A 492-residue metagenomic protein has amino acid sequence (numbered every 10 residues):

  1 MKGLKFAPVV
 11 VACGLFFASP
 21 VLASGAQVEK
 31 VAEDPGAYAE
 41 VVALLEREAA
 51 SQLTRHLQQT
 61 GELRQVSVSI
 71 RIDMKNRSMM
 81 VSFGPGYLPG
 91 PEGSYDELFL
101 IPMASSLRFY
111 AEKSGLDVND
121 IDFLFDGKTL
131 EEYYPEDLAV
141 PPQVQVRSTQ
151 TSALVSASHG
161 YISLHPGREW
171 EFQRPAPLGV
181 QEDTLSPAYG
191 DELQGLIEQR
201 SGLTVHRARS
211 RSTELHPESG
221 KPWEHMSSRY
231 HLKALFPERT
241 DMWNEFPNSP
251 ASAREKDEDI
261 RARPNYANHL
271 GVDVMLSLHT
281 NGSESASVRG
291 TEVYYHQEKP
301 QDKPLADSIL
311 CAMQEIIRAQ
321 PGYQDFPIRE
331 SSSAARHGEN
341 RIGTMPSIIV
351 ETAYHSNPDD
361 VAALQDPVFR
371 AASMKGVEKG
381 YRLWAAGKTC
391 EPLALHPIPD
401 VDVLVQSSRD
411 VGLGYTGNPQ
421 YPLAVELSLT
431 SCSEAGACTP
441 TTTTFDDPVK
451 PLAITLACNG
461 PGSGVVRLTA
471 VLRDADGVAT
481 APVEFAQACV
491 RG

Functional and structural regions predicted by a protein language model:
T54-G84: Short edge beta-strands and adjacent turn/loop segments
A104-E136: A short amphipathic beta-strand at an alpha->beta junction
V140-P264: Active-site histidine-acidic residue metal-binding/catalytic motifs, centered on HxH/HExxH-like signatures
R168-L178, N281-D307: A short, glycine/acidic-enriched catalytic loop
S277-R289, Y294-Y295, D325-E391: Active-site-adjacent mobile loop/cap segments within catalytic or ligand-binding domains
L383-S407, A437, G492: Short, compositionally biased P/S/T/A/G/V-rich stretches that sit at domain boundaries
I398-D400, S431-P451: Low-complexity "stalk/linker" and mucin-like segments enriched in Ser/Thr/Pro/Ala/Gly
G477-G492: Short beta-strand elements
